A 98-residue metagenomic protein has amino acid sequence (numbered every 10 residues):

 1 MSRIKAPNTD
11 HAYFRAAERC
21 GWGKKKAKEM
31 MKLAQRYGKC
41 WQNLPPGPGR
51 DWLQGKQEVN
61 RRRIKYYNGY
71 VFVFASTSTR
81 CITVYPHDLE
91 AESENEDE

Functional and structural regions predicted by a protein language model:
M1-E98: Ribonuclease/tRNase effector modules and their secretory precursors
